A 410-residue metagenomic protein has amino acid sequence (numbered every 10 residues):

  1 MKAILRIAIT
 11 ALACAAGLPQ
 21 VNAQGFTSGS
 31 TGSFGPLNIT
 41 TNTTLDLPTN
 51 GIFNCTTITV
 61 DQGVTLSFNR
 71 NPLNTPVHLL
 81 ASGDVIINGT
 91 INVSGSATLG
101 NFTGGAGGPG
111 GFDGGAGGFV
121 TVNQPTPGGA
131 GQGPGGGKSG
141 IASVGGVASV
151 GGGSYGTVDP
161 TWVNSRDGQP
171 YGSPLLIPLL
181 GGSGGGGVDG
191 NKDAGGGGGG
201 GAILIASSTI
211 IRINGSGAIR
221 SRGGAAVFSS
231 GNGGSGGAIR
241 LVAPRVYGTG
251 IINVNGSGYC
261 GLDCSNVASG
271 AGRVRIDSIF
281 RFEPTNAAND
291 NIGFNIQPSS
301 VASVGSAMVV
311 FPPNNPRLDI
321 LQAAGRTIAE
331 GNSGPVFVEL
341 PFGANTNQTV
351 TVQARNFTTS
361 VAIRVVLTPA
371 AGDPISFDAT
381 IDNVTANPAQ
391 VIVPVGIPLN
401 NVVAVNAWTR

Functional and structural regions predicted by a protein language model:
M1-Q24, T409: Sec-dependent, cleavable N-terminal signal peptides
N22-T90, S96, S165, P174 (+3 more regions): N-terminal domain-start segments of secreted/luminal proteins
Q24-N42, P72-P76, S82-R240, P244-T249 (+1 more regions): Glycine-centric low-complexity/flexibility signal
N54, G199, T346-T349: Short, solvent-exposed loop/turn segments enriched in Ser/Thr/Gly
I58-V60, P244, I279: Solvent-exposed loop/turn tips at the surfaces of repeat/solenoid architectures
F280-R410: Ser/Thr/Pro- and often Gln-rich low-complexity regulatory segments of eukaryotic transcriptional regulators
